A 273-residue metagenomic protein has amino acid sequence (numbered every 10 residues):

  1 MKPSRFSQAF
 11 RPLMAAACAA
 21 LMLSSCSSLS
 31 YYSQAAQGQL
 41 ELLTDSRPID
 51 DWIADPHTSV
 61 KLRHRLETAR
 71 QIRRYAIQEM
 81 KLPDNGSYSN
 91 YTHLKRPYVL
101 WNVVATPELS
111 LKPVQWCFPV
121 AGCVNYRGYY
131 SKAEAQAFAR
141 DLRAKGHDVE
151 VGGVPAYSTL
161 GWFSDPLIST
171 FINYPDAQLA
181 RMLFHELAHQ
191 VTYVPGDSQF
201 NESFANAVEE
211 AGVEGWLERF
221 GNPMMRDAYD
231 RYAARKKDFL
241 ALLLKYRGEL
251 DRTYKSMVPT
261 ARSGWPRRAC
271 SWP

Functional and structural regions predicted by a protein language model:
K2-M14: Bacterial N-terminal signal peptides that target proteins for export
A20-R47: Bacterial Sec signal peptide processing site at the extreme N-terminus
L43-V60, V114-V124: Acidic/histidine-rich, surface-exposed loop or edge segments in extracytoplasmic proteins
R47-E79: Post-signal-peptide N-terminal segment of Sec-exported extracytoplasmic proteins
E67, R74, R143, K237 (+3 more regions): Generic structural signal for well-ordered, non-transmembrane alpha-helical segments in soluble/cytosolic regions
Q71-K237: Acidic/His-rich structured neighborhood in mature extracellular/periplasmic domains
L244-P273: Pan-zinc metallopeptidase signature
